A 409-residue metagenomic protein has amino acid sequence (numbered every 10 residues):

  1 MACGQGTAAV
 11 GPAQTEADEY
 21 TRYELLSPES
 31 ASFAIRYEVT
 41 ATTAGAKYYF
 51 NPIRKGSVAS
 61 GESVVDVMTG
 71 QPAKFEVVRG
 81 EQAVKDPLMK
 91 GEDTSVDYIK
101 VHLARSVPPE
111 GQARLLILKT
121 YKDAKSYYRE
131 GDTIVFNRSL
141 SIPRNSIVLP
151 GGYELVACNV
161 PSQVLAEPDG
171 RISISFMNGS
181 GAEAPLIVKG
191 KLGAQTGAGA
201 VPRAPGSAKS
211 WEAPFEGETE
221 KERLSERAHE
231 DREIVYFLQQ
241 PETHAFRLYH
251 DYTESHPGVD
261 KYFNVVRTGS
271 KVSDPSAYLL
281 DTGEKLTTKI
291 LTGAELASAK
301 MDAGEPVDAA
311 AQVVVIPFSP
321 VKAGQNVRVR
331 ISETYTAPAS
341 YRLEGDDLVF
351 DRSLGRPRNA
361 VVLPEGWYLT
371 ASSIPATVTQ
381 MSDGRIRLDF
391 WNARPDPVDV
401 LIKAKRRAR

Functional and structural regions predicted by a protein language model:
M1-Q5: Hydrophobic h-region of N-terminal signal peptides that target proteins for export in Gram-negative bacteria
G6-N51, V201-V266: Early extracytoplasmic/domain-onset interaction patches
V10, R22-E24, G131-Q240, P338 (+1 more regions): Intrinsically disordered, low-complexity linkers and stems that provide flexible hinges in membrane-associated
T15, S27-F33, T42-A44, G56 (+12 more regions): Solvent-exposed loop and beta-edge segments used for protein-protein assembly and interaction
Y20, S32-R36, G45-Y49, Y98 (+12 more regions): Intrinsic-disorder/low-complexity, polar/charged segments enriched in Ser/Thr/Lys/Arg/Asp/Glu/Gln
S27-A31, Y37-G45, R54, R105-V107 (+10 more regions): Beta-strand elements of well-folded, non-transmembrane domains
A46-K85, N137-S162, E212, D260-K300 (+1 more regions): Solvent-exposed beta-hairpin/edge-strand motifs
A59-V135, P168-I187, K191-P202, D274-A277 (+2 more regions): A surface-exposed beta-strand-loop module
